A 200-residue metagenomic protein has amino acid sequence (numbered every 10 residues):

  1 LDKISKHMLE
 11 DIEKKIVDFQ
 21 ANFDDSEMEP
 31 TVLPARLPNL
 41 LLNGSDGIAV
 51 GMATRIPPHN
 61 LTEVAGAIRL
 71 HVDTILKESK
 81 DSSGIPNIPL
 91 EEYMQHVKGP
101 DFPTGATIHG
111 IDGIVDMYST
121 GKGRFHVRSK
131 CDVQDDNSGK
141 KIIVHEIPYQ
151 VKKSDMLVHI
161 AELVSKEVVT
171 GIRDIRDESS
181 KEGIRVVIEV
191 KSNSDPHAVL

Functional and structural regions predicted by a protein language model:
L1-I12: His/Asp/Glu-rich acidic catalytic environments and adjacent acidic regulatory segments
H7, K15-L200: Intrinsically disordered, low-complexity regulatory segments
